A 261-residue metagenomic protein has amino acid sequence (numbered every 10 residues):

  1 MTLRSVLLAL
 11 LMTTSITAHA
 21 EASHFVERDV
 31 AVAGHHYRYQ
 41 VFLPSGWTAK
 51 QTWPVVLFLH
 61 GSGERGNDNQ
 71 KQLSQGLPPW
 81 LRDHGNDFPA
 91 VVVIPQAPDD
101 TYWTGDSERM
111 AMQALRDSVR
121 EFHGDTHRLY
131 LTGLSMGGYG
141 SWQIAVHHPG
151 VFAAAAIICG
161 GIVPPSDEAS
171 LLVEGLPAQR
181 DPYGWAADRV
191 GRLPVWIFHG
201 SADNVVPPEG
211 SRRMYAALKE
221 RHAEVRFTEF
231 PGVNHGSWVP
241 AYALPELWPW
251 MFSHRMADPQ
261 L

Functional and structural regions predicted by a protein language model:
S5-S15: Bacterial N-terminal signal peptides
A18-V55, T132-L134, A169, G175-A178 (+4 more regions): A domain-start/cap signature at the N-terminus of enzymes
Q40, V55-L59, V91-Q96, R128-T132 (+4 more regions): Structural recognition of the beta-strand scaffold that forms the well-ordered cores of secreted hydrolase catalytic
G46-Q51, D99-M136, P149-V151: Gly/Ser-rich "nucleophile elbow"/oxyanion-hole loop immediately N-terminal to the catalytic nucleophile in hydrolases
G46-W47, G61-R65, P98-Y102, S135-Y139 (+3 more regions): Solvent-exposed loop/turn segments at secondary-structure junctions within structured extracellular/periplasmic domains
V55, L59-A114: Active-site machinery of serine-nucleophile hydrolases
G140-I144: Hydrolases whose catalytic domains are alpha/beta-hydrolase-1, hotdog thioesterase, or metallo-beta-lactamase-like
A154, C159-P245: The feature captures the conserved acid-bearing segment of alpha/beta-hydrolase catalytic domains
